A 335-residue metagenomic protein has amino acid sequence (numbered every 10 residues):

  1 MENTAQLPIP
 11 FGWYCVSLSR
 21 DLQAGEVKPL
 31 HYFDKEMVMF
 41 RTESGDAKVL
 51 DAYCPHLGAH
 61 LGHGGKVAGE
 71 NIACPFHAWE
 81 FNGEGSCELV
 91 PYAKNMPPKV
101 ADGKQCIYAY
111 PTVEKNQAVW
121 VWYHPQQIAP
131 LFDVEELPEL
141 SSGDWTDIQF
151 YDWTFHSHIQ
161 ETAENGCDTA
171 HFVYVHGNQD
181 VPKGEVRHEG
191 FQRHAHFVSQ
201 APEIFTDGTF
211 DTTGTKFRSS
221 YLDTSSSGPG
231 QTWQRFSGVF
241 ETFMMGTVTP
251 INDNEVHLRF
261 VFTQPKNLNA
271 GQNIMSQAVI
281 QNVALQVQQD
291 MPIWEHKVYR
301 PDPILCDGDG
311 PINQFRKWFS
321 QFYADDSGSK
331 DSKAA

Functional and structural regions predicted by a protein language model:
M1, M37-M39, M96, M244-M245 (+2 more regions): Detector for methionine-enriched segments
M1-I9: A boundary/linker detector
E2, C15-S142: Rieske [2Fe-2S] iron-sulfur-binding domain
A5-Q6, P29, Y110-V113, V248-P250 (+1 more regions): A general structural signal for short secondary-structure junctions and capping/turn motifs
P8-I9, Y32, Q105, E114 (+2 more regions): A generic structural signal for short, non-catalytic loop/turn and secondary-structure boundary residues
D46, Q127-A335: C-terminal catalytic domain of Rieske-type non-heme iron oxygenases
